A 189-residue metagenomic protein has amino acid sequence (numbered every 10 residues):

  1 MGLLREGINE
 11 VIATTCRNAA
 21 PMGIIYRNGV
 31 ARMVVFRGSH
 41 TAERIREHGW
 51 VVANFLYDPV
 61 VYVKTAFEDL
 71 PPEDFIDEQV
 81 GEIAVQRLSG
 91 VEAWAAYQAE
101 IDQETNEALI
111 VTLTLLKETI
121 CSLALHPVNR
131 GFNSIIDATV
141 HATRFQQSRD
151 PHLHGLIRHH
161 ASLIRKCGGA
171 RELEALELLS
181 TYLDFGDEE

Functional and structural regions predicted by a protein language model:
M1-N54, V60: N-terminal structural module
I24-Y26, F55, A99-Q103, K117: A residue-level detector for short acidic-glycine micro-motifs
G38-Q86: Short, structured beta-strand-loop surface elements
V52-Y57, A95-A96, T112: Short, conserved beta-strand edge motifs with alternating hydrophobic and charged residues
R87-A95: Short coil-to-beta-strand transition motifs
D102-H154: Flexible glycine-rich active-site/ligand-binding loops centered on an Asp-His dyad
D137-E177: Eukaryotic intrinsically disordered, low-complexity regulatory regions
L173-E189: C-terminal non-catalytic accessory extensions
